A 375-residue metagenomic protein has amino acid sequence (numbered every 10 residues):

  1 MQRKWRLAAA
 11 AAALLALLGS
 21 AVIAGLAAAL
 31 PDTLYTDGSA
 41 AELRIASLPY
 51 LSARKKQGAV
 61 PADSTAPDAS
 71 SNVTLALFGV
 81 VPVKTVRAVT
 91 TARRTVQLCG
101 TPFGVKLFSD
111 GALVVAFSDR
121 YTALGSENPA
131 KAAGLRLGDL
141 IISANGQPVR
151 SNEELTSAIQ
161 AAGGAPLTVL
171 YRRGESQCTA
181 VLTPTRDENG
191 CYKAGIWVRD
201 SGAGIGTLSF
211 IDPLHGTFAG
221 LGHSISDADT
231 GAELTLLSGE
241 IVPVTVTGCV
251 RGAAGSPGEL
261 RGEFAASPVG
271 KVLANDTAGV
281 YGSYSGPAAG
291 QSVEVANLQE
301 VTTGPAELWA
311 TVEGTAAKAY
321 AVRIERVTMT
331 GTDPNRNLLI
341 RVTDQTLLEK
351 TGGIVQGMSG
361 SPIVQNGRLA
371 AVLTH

Functional and structural regions predicted by a protein language model:
Q2-R3, A10, L30, L51-L98 (+2 more regions): Interdomain regulatory linker/hinge segments that flank or connect interaction modules in polarity/junction/synaptic
R6-G25: Hydrophobic membrane-insertion alpha-helices, especially the h-region of bacterial N-terminal signal peptides
T36-S47, D110, L137-G138, T302 (+2 more regions): Short, flexible surface segments
L75-L77, K84-V86, T90-A92, F103 (+3 more regions): PDZ-domain C-terminal substructure recognizer with occasional recognition of PDZ-binding tails
G104, F108-A132: PDZ/PDZ-like groove recognition
A130-N152, I363-N366, A370-A371: Conserved PDZ fold ligand-binding element
Q147-S157, T179, A317-A319: Short, Lys/Arg- and Gly-enriched loop/turn segments at beta-strand edges
T185-Q356, Q365-N366, T374: Serine endopeptidase catalytic core focused on the charge-relay Asp
